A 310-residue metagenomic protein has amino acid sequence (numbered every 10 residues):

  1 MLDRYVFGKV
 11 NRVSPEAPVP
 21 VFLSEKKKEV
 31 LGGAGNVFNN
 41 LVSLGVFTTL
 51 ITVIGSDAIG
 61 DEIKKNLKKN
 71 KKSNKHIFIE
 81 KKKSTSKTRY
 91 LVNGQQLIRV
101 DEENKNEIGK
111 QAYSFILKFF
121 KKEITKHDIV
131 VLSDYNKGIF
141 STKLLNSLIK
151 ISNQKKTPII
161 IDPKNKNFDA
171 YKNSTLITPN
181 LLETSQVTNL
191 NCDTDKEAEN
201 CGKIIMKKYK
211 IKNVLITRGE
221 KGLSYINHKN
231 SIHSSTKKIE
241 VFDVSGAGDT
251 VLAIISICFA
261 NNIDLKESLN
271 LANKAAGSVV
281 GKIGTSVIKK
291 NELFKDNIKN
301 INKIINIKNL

Functional and structural regions predicted by a protein language model:
M1-R12, N297-L310: Positively charged, low-complexity intrinsically disordered leader regions
V13-F22, N93-N106, P179-Q186: Gly-rich Lys/Arg/Thr-decorated short loops/hinges at beta-loop-alpha junctions or inter-strand turns that position
P15, V19-S86, D296: Substrate-binding N-lobe of the ribokinase-like
T49-T52, K75-H76, I129-V131, I160 (+1 more regions): A structural signal for isolated positions on well-ordered beta-strands in alpha/beta enzyme cores
H76-K82, R89-I124: Conserved phosphate-binding/catalytic loop of the ribokinase/pfkB sugar-kinase fold
H127-I139: Short acidic, glycine-rich surface-loop motifs adjacent to enzyme active sites
K137-S231: Conserved phosphate/ATP/ADP-binding segment of small-molecule kinases
K212, K237-D296: Conserved post-catalytic alpha-helical subdomain immediately downstream of the catalytic base and nucleotide-binding
